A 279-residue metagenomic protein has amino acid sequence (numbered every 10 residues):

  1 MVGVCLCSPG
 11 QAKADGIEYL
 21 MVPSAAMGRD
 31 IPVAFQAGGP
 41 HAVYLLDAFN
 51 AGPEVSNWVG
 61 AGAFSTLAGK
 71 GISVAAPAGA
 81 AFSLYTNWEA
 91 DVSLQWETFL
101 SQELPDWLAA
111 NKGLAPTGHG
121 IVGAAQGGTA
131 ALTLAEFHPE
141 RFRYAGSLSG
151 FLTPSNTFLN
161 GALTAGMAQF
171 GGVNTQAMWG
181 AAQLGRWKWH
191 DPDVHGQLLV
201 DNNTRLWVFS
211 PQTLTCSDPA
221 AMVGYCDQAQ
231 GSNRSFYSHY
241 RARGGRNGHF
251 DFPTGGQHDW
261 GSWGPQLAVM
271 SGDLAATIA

Functional and structural regions predicted by a protein language model:
G3, G10-A279: Non-catalytic cap/lid and distal C-terminal segments of serine-dependent acyl enzymes
